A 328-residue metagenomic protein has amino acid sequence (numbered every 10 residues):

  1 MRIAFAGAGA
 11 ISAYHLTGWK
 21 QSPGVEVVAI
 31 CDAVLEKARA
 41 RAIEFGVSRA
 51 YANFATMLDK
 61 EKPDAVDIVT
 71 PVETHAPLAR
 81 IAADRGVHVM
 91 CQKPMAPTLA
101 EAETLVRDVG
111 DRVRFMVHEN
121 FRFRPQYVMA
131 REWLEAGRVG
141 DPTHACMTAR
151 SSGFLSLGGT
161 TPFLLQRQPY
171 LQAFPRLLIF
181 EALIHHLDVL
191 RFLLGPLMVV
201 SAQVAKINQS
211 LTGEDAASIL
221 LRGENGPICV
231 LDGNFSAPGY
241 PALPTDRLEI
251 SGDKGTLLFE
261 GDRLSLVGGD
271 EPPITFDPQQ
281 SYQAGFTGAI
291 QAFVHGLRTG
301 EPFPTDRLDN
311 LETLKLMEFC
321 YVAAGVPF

Functional and structural regions predicted by a protein language model:
M1-F45: N-terminal Rossmann-like dinucleotide-binding module
H15, F45-V106: Beta-loop-alpha module in the N-terminal Rossmann-like domain of NAD(P)-dependent dehydrogenases, especially those
V47-S48, R85-V87, D111-V113, G226-I228: A short helix->loop->beta-strand "cap" motif at the edges of active sites that frequently abuts
Y51, M90-C91, F115-V117, C146 (+2 more regions): Hydrophobic residues in well-ordered beta-strands that form the structural core
A65-I68, E224, A292-F328: C-terminal helix-rich "cap/oligomerization" subdomain common to oxidoreductases
V113, F121-Q203, N208-Q209: Predominantly a Rossmann-like dinucleotide-binding segment in NAD(P)-dependent oxidoreductases
E181, L187-R263, A289-T299: Contiguous beta-strand/loop segments that form the cofactor/metal-binding neighborhood of enzyme cores
Q279-I290: Active-site loop of classical SDR/Rossmann-like NAD(P)-dependent oxidoreductases, centered on the catalytic Tyr-X3-Lys
